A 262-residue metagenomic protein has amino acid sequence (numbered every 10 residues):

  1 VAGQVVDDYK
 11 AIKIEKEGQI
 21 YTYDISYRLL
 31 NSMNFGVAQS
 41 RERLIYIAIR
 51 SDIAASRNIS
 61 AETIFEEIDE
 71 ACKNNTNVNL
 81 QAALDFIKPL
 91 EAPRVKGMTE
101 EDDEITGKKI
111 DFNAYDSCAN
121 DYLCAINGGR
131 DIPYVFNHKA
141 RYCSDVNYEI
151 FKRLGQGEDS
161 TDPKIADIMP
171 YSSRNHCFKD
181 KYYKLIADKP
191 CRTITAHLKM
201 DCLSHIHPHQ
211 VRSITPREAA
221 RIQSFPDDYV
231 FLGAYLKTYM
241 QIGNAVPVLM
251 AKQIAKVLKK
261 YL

Functional and structural regions predicted by a protein language model:
V1-P170: Class I S-adenosyl-L-methionine
E100-L262: C-terminal target-recognition/interaction regions appended to catalytic cores
